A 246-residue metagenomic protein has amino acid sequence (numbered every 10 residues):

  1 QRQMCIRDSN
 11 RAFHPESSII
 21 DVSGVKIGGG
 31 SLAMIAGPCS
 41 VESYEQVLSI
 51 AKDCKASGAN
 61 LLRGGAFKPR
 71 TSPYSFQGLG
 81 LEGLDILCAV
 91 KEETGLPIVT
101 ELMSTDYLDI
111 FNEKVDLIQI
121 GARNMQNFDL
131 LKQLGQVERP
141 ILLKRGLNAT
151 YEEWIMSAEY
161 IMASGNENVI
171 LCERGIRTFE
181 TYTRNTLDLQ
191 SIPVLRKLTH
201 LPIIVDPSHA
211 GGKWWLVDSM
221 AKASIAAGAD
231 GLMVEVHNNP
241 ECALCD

Functional and structural regions predicted by a protein language model:
R2-I6: Short, small-residue-biased leader/transition segments that mark boundaries at the very start of proteins
R7-I35: N-terminal amphipathic alpha-helix/helix-capping segment at the start of soluble metabolic enzymes
V22, I27, V137-V236: Catalytic alpha/beta core domains of metabolic enzymes, predominantly
L32-S49, P73-Q77, P97-E101, G121-A122 (+2 more regions): Active-site mouth loops of central-metabolism enzymes
A33-P38, L62-G64, I98-T100, I118-I120 (+4 more regions): Hydrophobic faces of well-ordered beta-strands that scaffold small-molecule active sites in alpha/beta enzyme cores
R63-L81, H237-D246: Glycine-rich, proline-tolerant flexible connector loops at the mouths of alpha/beta enzymes
F76-T100, L134-P140, L189-I203: Alpha-helix-loop-beta-strand connector modules within alpha/beta enzyme cores
L79, L96-Y107, D116-N127, P140-Y151 (+2 more regions): Catalytic beta/alpha-barrel core
